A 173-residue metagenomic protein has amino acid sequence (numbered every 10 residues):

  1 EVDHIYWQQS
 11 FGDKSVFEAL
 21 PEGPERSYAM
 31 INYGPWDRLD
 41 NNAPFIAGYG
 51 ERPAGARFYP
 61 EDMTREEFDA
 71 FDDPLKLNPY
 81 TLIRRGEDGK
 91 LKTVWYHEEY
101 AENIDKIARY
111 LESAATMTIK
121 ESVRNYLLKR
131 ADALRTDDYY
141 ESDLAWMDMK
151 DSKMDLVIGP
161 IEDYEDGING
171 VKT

Functional and structural regions predicted by a protein language model:
E1-R130, S142: N-terminal helix-rich structural modules
P53-A54, R135, Y139-T173: Well-ordered beta-sheet/strand-loop patches within structured domains
